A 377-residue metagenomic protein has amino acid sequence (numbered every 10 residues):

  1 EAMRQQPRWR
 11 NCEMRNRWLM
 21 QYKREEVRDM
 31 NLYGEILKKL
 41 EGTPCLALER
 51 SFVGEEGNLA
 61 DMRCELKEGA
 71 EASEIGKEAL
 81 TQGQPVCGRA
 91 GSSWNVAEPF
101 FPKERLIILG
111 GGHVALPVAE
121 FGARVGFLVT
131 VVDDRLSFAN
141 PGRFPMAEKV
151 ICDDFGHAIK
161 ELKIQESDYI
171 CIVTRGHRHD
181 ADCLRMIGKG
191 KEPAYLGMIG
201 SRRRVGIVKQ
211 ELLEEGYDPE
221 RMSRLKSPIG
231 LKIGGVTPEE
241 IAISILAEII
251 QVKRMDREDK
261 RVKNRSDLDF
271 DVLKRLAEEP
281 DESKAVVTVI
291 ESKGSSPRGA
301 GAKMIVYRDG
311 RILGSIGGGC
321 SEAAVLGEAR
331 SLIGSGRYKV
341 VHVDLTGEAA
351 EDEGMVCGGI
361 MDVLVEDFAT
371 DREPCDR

Functional and structural regions predicted by a protein language model:
E1, M14-D134, P141-F144, D168 (+3 more regions): Segments forming oxygen-rich coordination pockets for charged ligands
Q6-P7, Y22: Cationic, low-complexity basic patches in intrinsically disordered or flexible, solvent-exposed regions
A115-V118, R178-C183, R204-I207, R298: Short glycine/serine/threonine-rich phosphate/pyrophosphate-binding segments that cradle anionic phosphate groups
L136-F138, R203: Helix N-cap at the beta1-alpha1 junction of Rossmann-like dinucleotide-binding domains, i.e., the first residues
E148-D154: Conserved SAM-binding strand-loop segment of SAM-dependent methyltransferases
G156-Q165: Short amphipathic alpha-helix with an adjacent loop that forms part of the alpha/beta core around
Y169-H177, R185-E211: ADP-ribose/adenylate-binding Rossmann-like module
I199-D271: Adenosine-phosphate binding glycine-rich loop
